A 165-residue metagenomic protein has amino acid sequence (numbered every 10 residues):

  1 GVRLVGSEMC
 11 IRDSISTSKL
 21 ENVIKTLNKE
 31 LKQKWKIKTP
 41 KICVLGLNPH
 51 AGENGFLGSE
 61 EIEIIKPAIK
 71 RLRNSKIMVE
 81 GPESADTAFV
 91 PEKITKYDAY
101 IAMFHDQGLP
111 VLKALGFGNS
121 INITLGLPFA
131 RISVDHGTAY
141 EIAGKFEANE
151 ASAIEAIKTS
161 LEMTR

Functional and structural regions predicted by a protein language model:
G1-G6, C10-I11: Single conserved hydrophobic/aromatic residue that forms the stacking wall/gate of nucleotide- or nucleobase-binding
S7, T39-C43, A130-I132: Short coil-to-beta-strand
S7-E8, P49-E53, G137-E141: A short, flexible beta-alpha/helix-coil linker loop
R12-I24, K36, F56-E63, I142-I154: Active-site pocket-shaping loop/turn-to-helix segments
L27-I42: Phosphate/pyrophosphate-binding loops at sites that engage ATP/ADP/AMP, CoA/4′-phosphopantetheine, polyphosphate
C43-L45, N149: ATP-grasp fold ATP-binding core
L47-E83: Oxyanion-binding "anion nests"
A68-R165: Glycine-rich phosphate/nucleotide-binding loop
